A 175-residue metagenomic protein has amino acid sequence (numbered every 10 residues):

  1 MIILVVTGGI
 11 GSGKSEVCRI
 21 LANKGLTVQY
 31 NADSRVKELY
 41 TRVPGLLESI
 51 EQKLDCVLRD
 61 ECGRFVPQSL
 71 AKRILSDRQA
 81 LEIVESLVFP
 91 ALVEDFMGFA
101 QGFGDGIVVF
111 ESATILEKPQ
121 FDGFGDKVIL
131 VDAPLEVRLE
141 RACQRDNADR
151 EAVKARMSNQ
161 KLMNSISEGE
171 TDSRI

Functional and structural regions predicted by a protein language model:
L4-V6: Hydrophobic anchor at the beta1->P-loop junction of P-loop NTPases
G8, I20: The Walker A (P-loop) glycine that initiates the GxxxxGKT/S ATP-binding motif of P-loop NTPases
S12: ATP-binding Walker
S15: Walker A/P-loop
L26-T41: Short beta-strand-centered segment that lines the nucleotide-binding/catalytic pocket of NTP-utilizing
K37-D105: ATP-dependent small-molecule kinase phosphotransfer cores that center on conserved nucleotide phosphate-binding segments
D95, F121-G123, Q144-I175: Small-molecule kinase domains that catalyze NTP-dependent phosphoryl transfer to phosphate-bearing small molecules
D95-G102, V108-R141: ATP-dependent NMP and nucleoside kinases share a basic, alpha-helical "lid"
